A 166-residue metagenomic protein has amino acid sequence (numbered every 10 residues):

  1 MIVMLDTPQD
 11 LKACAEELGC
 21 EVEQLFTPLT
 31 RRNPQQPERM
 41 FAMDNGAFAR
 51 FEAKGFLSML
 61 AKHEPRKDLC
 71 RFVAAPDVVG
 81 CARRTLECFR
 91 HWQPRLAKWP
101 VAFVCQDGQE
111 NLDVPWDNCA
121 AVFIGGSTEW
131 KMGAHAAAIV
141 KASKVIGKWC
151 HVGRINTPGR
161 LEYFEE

Functional and structural regions predicted by a protein language model:
M1-C88: Non-catalytic, usually N-terminal nucleic-acid engagement modules in DNA/RNA processing proteins
V3-D6, K12, E21-P28, N118-A121 (+2 more regions): Catalytic-core regions of glycoside hydrolase
L11-L18, R32-P37, C88-H91, D113-P115 (+2 more regions): A short acidic, amphipathic alpha-helical/loop segment
G19-C20, A61-F72, K98-W99, L112-G125 (+1 more regions): Structural recognition of alpha->loop->beta junctions
D44, F103, F164: Conserved, mostly hydrophobic/aromatic
K54-K62, E110-V114, W149-C150, N156-E166: Catalytic cores of alpha/beta
R66-L69, H91, C105-Q109: Catalytic core of nucleotide-activated saccharide and alditol-phosphate transferases
V78-V79, K98-G153: Glycine/Thr-rich beta-alpha phosphate-binding loop at enzyme active sites
